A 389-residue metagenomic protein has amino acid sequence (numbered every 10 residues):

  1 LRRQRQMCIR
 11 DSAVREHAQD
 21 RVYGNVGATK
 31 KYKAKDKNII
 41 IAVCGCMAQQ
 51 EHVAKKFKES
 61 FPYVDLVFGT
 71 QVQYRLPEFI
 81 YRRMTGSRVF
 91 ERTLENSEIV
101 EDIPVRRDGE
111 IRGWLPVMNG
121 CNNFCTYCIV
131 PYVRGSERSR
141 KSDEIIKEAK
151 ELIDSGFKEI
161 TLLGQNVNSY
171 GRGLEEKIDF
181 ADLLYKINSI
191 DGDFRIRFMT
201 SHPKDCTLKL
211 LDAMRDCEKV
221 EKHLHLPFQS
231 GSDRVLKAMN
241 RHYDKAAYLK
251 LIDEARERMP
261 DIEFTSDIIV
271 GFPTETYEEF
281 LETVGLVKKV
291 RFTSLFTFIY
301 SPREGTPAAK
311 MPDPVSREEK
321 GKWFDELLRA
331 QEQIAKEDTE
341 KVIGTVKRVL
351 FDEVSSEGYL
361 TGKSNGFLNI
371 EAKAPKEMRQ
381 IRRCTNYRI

Functional and structural regions predicted by a protein language model:
R3-Q6, R10-Y170, D179, K209 (+7 more regions): Proteins enriched for Cys/Gly/acidic motifs involved in redox and nucleic-acid/cofactor modification
V14, R134-G135, L174-K177, K237-Y243 (+1 more regions): Short glycine-enriched, charge-decorated loop/helix-capping segments at active-site entrances that position
I41-V43, Q50-H52, D154-Y277, K288: Conserved SAM/AdoMet-binding glycine-rich loop
Y74, N123, N168, D233-R234 (+2 more regions): Glycine-centered loop/turn positions within well-structured domains that cap or flank conserved ligand/cofactor-binding
D108-I111, C121-N123, V220, S230 (+4 more regions): Short flexible coil/turn linkers enriched for glycine and charged/polar residues that connect secondary-structure
C125, I145, L162, F198 (+6 more regions): Conserved, mostly hydrophobic/aromatic
T297-D313: Aromatic/acidic polysaccharide-binding cleft in carbohydrate-active enzymes
K310-I389: Terminal RNA-binding accessory module
